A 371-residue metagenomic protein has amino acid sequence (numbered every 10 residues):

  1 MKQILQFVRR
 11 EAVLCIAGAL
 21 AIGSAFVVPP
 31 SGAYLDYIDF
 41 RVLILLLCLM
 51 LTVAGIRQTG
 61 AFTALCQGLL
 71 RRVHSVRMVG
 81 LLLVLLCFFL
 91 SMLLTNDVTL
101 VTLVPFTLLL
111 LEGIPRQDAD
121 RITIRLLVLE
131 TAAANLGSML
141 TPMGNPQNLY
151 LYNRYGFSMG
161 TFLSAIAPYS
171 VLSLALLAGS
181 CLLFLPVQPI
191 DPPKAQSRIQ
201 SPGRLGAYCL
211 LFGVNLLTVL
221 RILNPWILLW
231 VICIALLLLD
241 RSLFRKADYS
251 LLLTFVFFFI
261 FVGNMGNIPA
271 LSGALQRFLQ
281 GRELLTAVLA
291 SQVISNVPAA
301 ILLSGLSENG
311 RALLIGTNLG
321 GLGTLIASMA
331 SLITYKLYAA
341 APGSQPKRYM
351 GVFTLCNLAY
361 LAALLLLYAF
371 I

Functional and structural regions predicted by a protein language model:
K2, R121, V128, G160-S201 (+1 more regions): Juxtamembrane and boundary regions of transmembrane helices in multi-pass small-molecule transporters and channels
I4-R10, G32-V42, F157-Y169, S197-P202 (+3 more regions): Interfacial loop-to-helix junctions that mark the boundaries of transmembrane helices in multi-pass membrane
A12-V13, F40-R41, Q67-M78, I122-A132 (+4 more regions): Cytoplasmic-side transmembrane-helix entry/capping segments in multi-pass membrane proteins
C15-V27, C48-A54, C87-F88, A134 (+5 more regions): Hydrophobic core segments of alpha-helical transmembrane domains in multi-pass membrane transport and ion-translocation
Y37, T59, T63-C66, L210-E308: Transmembrane helical segments that form the transport core of multi-pass membrane transport proteins
D39-V42, R71-V84, I114-L126, P202-G206 (+2 more regions): Membrane-interfacial loop-to-helix junctions in multi-pass transporters
A54-G60, L90-T102, G137-N145, V288-S304 (+1 more regions): Short helix-coil transition sites and intra-membrane helix breaks within transmembrane domains of multi-pass
L85, F89-M139, Y150, I301-I315 (+2 more regions): Hydrophobic transmembrane alpha-helices that form the pore/transport pathway of multi-pass ion and small-solute
